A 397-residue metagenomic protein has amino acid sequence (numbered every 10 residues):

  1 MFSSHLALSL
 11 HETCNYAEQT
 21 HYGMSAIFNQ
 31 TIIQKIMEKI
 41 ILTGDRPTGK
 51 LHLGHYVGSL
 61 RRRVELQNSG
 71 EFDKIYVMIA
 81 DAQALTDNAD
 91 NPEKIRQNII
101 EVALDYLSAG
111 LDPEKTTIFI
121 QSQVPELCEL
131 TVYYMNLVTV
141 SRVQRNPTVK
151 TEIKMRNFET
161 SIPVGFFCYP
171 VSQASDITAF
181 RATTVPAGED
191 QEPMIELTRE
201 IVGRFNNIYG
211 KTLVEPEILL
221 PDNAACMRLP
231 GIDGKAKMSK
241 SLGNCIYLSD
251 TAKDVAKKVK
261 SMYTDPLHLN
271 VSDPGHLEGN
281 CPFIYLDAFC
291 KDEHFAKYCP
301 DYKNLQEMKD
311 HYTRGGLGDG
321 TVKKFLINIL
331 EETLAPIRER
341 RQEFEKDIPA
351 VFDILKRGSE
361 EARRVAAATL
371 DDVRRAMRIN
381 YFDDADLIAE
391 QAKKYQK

Functional and structural regions predicted by a protein language model:
Q19, T31: Cationic, low-complexity basic patches in intrinsically disordered or flexible, solvent-exposed regions
E38-S175, E332-L334, R338, Q342: N-terminal Rossmann-like or analogous alpha/beta NTP/dinucleotide-binding catalytic cores that position adenine
L51-L60, I75-Y76, D81, D90-I95 (+7 more regions): Structured ligand/cofactor/substrate-binding pocket environments in proteins
P193, R199-K397: Conserved nucleotide- and phosphate/pyrophosphate-binding catalytic cores in adenylate/nucleotidyl-handling enzymes
